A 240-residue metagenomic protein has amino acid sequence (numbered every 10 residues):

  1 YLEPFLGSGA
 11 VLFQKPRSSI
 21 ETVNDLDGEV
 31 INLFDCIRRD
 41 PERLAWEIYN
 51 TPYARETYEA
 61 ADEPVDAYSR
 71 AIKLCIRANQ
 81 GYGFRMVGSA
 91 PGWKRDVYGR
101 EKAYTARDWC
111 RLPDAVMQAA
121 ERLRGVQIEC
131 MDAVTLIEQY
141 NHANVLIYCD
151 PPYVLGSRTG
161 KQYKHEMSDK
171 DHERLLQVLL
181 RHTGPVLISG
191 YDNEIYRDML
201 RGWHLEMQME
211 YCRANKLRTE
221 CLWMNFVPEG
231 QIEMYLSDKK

Functional and structural regions predicted by a protein language model:
Y1-E63, T105: SAM cofactor-binding core of SAM-dependent methyltransferases, primarily the Rossmann-like beta-alpha-beta module
Y1-T22, L26, Q127, M131-L146 (+1 more regions): Class I S-adenosyl-L-methionine
D35, P113, E173-L176: Generic alpha-helical structural signal
R38-Y148, P152-G160, N193: SAM-dependent nucleic-acid methyltransferase catalytic core
